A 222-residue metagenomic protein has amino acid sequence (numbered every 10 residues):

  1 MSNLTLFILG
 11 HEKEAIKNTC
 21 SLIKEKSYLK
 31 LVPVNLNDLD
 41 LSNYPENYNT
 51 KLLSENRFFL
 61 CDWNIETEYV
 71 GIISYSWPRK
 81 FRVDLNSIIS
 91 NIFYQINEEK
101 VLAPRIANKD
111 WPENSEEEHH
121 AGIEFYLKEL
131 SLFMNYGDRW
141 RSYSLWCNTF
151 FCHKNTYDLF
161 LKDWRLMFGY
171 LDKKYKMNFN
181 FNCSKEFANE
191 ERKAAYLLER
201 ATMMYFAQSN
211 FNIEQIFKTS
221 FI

Functional and structural regions predicted by a protein language model:
M1-I222: ER/Golgi luminal nucleotide-sugar-dependent glycosyltransferases, focusing on the catalytic module
